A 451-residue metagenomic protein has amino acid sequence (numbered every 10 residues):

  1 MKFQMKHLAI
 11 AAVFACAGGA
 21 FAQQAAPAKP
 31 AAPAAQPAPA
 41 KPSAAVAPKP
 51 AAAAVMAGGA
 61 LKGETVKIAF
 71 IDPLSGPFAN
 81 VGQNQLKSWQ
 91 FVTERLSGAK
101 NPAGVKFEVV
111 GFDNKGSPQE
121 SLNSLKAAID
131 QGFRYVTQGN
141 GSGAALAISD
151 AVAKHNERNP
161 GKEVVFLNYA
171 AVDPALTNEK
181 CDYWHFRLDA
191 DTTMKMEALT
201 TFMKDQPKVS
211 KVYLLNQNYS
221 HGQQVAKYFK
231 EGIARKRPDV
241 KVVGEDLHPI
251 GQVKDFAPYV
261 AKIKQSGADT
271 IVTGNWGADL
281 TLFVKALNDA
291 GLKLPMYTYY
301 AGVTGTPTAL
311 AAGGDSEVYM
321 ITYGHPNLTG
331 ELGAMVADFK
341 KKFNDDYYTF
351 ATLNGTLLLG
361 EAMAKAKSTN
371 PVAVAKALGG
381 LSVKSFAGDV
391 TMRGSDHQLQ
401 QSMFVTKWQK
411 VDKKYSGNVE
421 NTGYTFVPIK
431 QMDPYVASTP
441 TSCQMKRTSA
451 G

Functional and structural regions predicted by a protein language model:
K2-A22: Gram-negative bacterial Sec-dependent N-terminal signal peptides
F21-M56: Long, low-complexity intrinsically disordered segments that are proline/alanine-rich with interleaved serine/threonine
V46-V55, S382, F386-G451: Solvent-exposed, acidic/polar segments of extracytosolic/periplasmic ligand-binding ectodomains
A53-Q90, F112-Q119, N140-G143, L215-Q224 (+1 more regions): Extracytoplasmic "Venus flytrap"
A54-M56, N80-K87, A99-L176, L188 (+2 more regions): Beta-alpha junction/loop-to-helix N-cap segments that form part of ligand/metal-binding clefts
E120-N123, P174-A175, Y183-G291, G324-A334: Extracellular/periplasmic Venus flytrap/periplasmic-binding protein
A128-S142, N159-Y169, K211-N216, G267-G277 (+4 more regions): Periplasmic-binding protein-like
D182, V284-G355, A364-T369, D412 (+1 more regions): Extracellular/periplasmic periplasmic-binding protein-like sensory domains
